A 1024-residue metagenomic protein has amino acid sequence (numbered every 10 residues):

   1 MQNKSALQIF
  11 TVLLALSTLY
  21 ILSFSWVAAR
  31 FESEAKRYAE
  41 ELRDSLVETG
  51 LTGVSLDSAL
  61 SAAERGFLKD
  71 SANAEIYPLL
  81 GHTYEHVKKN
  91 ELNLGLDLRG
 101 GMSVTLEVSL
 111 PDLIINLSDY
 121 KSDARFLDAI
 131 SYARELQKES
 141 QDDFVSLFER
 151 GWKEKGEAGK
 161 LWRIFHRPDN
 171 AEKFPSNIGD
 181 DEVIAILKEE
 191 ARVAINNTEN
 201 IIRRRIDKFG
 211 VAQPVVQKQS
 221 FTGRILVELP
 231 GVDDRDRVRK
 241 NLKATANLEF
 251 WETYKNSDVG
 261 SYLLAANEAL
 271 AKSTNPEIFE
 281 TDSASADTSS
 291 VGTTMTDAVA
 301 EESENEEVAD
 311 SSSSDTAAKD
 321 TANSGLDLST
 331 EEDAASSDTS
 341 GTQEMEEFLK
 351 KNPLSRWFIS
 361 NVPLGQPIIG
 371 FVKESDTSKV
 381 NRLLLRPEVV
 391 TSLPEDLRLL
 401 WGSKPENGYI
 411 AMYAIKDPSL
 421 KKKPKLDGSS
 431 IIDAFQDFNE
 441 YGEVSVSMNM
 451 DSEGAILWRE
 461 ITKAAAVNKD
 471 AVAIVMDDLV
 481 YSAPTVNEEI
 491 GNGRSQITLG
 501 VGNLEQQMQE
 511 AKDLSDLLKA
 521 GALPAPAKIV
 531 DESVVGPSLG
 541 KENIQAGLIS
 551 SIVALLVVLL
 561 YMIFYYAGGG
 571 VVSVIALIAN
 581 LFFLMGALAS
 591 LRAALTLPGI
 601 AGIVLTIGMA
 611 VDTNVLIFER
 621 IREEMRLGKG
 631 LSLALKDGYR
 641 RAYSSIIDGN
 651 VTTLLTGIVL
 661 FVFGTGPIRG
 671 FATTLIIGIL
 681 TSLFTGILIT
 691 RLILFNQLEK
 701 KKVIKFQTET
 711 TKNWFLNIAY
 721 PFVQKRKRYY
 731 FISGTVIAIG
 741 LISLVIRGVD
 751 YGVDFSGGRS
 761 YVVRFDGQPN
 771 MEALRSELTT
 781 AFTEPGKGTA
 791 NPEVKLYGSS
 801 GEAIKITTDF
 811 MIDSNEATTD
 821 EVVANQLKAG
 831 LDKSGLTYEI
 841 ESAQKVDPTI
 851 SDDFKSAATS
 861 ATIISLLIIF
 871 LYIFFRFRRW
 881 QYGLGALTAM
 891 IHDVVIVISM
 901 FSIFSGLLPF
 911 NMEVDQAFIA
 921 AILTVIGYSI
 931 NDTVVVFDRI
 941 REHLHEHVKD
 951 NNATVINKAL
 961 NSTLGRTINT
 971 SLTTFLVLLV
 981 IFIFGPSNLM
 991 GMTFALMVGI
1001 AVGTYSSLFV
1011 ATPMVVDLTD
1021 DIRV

Functional and structural regions predicted by a protein language model:
M1-H86, L92, I115-K153, E157 (+6 more regions): Interfacial helix-loop-helix hairpins and adjacent transmembrane helices of multi-pass alpha-helical membrane proteins
Q2, Q8, V12, A579 (+5 more regions): Hydrophobic alpha-helical transmembrane segments of membrane transport and translocation systems, primarily multi-pass
Q2-K4, V446-S447, D451-A473, I544-T596 (+3 more regions): Interfacial segments of transmembrane alpha-helices in multi-pass membrane proteins
T11-T18, V571-R592, I603-A610, F671-G686 (+3 more regions): Small-residue-enriched core segments of transmembrane alpha-helices in multipass membrane transport and channel
S23-F31, V47, V54, S58-T485 (+4 more regions): Non-transmembrane, solvent-exposed regions of membrane trafficking/translocation machinery
I202, S538-V558, L577-I578, M609 (+11 more regions): Pore- and gate-forming transmembrane helices of large, multi-pass membrane proteins
E228, Q509-V553, E821-I868: Juxtamembrane "pre-transmembrane" interface segments
G608-T652, F695-F706, S902, L908-T970 (+2 more regions): Cytosolic juxtamembrane regions of multi-pass inner-membrane proteins
